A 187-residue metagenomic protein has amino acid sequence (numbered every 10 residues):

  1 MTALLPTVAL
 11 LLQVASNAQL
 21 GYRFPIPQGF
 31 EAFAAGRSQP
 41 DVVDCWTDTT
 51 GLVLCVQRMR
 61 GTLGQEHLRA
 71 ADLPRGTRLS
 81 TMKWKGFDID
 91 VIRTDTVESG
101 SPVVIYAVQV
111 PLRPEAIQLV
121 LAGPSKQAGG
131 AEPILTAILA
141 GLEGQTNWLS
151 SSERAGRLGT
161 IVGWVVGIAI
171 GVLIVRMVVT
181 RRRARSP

Functional and structural regions predicted by a protein language model:
M1-L11: Hydrophobic secretory-pathway targeting helix
A9-V14, P40-V42, K85-T94: Short, hydrophobic/aromatic-rich segments at coil-to-beta transitions
L11, L20, D41-V43, R78 (+1 more regions): Residue-level marker for the onset of beta-strands and adjacent loop->beta junctions in well-ordered domains
V14-L68, V97: Secretory pathway targeting signatures of secreted, lumenal, and periplasmic proteins
G21, P27-A34, I117-L158: Surface-exposed amphipathic alpha-helical segments
A32, G36, L68-R113, A169: Signature of long, low-cysteine stretches enriched in small and polar/charged residues
R60-T62, P74, A122-K126: Short, solvent-exposed aromatic-acidic interface loops
S150-P187: C-terminal single-pass membrane-anchor helix
